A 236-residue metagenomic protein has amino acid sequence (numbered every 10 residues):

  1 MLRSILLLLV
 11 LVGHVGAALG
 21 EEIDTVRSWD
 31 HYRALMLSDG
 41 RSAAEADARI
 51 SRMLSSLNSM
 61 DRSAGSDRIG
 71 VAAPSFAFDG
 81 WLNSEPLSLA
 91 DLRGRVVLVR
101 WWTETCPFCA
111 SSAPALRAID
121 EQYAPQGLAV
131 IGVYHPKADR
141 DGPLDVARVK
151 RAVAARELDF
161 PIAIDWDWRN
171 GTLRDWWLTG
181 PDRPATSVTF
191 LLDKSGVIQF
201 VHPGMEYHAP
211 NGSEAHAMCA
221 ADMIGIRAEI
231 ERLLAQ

Functional and structural regions predicted by a protein language model:
S4-H14: Bacterial N-terminal signal peptides
L19-A77, R93: N-proximal helix/coil linker or "cap" segments that precede and/or mark the start of modular domains
M36, G40, A185-Q236: Thiol-/selenol-based redox modules, centered on thioredoxin-like and closely related oxidoreductase domains
S75-V97, D120-Y123: A short beta-strand-turn-helix
P86-A110, L116, V130: Short active-site neighborhood of thiol/selenol oxidoreductases, capturing the structured segment around
V97-R100, A129-V133, P161-I164, L191: Structural recognition of the beta-strand scaffold that forms the well-ordered cores of secreted hydrolase catalytic
A110-E157, W166-R174: Structural microenvironment flanking redox-active thiols in thiol-disulfide oxidoreductases
L158-P161, W177-F190: Structural micro-motif
